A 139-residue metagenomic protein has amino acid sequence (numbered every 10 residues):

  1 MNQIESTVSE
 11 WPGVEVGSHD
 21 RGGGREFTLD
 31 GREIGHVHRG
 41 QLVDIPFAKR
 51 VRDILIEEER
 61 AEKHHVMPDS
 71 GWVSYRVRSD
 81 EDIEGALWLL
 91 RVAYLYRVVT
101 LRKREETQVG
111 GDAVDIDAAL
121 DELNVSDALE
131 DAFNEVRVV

Functional and structural regions predicted by a protein language model:
M1-V139: Charge-dense, helix-prone N-terminal extensions
